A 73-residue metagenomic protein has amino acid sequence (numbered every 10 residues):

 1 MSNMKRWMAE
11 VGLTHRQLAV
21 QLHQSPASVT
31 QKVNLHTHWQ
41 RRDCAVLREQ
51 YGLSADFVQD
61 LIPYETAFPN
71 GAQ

Functional and structural regions predicted by a protein language model:
M1-L13, Q21: A short, Lys/Arg-rich alpha-helix, primarily the initiator
R6, Q31, F57-Q73: Short, charged recognition helix plus adjacent turn of helix-turn-helix-like nucleic-acid-binding domains
H15, P26, C44: Helix-turn-helix DNA-binding elements, focusing on the entry/boundary residues of the two helices that contact DNA
L18-A19, L47: Short alpha-helical "recognition helix" segments of helix-turn-helix
Q24-W39: Recognition helix of helix-turn-helix/homeodomain-like DNA-binding domains that insert into the DNA major groove
R42-F57: DNA major-groove recognition helix of helix-turn-helix/homeodomain DNA-binding modules
